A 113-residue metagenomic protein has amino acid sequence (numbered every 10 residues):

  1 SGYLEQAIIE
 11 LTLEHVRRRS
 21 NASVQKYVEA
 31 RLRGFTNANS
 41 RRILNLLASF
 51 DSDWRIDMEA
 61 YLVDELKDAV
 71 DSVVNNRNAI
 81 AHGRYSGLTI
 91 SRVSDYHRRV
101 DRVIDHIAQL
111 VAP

Functional and structural regions predicted by a protein language model:
S1-L13: Short, hydrophobic, well-ordered secondary-structure elements
E14-H15, R92: Hydrophobic alpha-helical membrane-insertion segments
V16-G87: Flexible secondary-structure boundary motifs
V73-P113: C-terminal or internal capping secondary-structure element at the end of a domain, subdomain, or sheet
